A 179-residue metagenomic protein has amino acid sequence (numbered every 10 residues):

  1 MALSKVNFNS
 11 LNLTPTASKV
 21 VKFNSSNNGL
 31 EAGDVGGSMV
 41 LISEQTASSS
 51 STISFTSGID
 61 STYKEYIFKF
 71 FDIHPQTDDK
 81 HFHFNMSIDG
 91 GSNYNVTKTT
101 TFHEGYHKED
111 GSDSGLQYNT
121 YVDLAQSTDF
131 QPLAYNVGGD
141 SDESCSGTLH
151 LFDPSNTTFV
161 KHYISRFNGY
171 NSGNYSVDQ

Functional and structural regions predicted by a protein language model:
A2-N12, V20-S26, G33-Q179: Surface-exposed molecular-recognition determinants
